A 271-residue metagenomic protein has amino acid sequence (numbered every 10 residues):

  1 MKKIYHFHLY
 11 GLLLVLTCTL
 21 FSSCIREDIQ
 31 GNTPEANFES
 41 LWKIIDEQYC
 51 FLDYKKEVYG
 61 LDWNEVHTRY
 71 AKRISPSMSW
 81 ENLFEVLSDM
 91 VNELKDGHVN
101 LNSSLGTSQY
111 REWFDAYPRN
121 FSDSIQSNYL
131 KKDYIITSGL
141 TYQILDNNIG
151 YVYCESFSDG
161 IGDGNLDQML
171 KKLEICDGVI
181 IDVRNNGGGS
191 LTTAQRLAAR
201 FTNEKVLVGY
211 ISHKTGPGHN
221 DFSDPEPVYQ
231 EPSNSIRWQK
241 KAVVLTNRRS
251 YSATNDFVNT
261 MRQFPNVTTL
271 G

Functional and structural regions predicted by a protein language model:
M1-G31: Bacterial Sec-dependent N-terminal signal peptides
S23-H213, G218-P227, K241: Flexible, low-complexity junctional segments that flank or bridge functional domains
D146, R237-Q239, F264: Short, well-ordered coil/turn elements that cap or connect secondary structure elements
V179, Y251, F264-G271: Short, well-structured beta-strand/strand-turn elements
S233-I236, K240-R249: A conserved mid-domain beta-alpha-beta active-site/ligand-binding segment of alpha/beta enzyme cores
